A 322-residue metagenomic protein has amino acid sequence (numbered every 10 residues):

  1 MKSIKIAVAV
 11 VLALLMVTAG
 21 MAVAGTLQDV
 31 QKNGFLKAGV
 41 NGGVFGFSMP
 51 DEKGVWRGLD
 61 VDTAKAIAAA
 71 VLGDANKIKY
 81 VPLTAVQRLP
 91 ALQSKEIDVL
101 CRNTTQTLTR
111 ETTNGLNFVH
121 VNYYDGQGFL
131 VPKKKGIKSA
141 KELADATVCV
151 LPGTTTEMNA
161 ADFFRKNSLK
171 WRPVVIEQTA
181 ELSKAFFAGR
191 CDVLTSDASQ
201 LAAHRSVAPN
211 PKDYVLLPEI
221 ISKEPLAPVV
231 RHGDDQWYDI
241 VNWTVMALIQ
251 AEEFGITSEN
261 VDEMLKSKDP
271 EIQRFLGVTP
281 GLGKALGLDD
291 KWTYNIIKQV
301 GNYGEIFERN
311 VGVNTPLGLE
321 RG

Functional and structural regions predicted by a protein language model:
M1-V11: Bacterial N-terminal signal peptides that target proteins for export
V17-A24: Sec/Tat signal peptide C-region and signal peptidase I cleavage site
Q31-C101, L286-L288, Y303: Extracytoplasmic small-molecule ligand-binding "clamshell" domains of the periplasmic binding protein/Venus flytrap
K37-G46, W56-V71, T105-Q106, D125-E181: Bilobed "Venus flytrap"/periplasmic-binding protein-like clamshell domains and structurally analogous long
D62-V71, K134-I137, K141, A146-T147 (+3 more regions): Extended ligand-binding regions for polar small-molecule ligands
K65, A69, G73, K77-E142 (+1 more regions): Acidic, polar ligand-binding/catalytic clefts
I78-P90, P173-A188: Short helix-initiation/N-cap motifs at beta->coil->alpha
I272, L276-G322: C-terminal functional modules
